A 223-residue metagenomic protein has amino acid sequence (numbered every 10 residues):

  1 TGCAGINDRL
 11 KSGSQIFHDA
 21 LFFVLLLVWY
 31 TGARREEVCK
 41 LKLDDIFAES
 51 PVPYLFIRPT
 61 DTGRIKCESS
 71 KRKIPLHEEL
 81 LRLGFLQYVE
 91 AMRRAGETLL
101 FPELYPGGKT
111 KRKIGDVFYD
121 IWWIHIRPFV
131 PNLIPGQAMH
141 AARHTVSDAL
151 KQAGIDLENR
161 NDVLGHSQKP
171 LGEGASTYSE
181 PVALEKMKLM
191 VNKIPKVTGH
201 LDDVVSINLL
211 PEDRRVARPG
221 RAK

Functional and structural regions predicted by a protein language model:
T1, F22-F23, P53-L55, R82-Y88 (+1 more regions): Tryptophan-centric aromatic hotspots in well-structured domains and transmembrane helices
T1-R35, C39, S70, R143: Basic, Lys/Arg- and aromatic-enriched nucleic-acid-binding interface segment
C3-G5, T60, H77-I134, E158 (+1 more regions): Active-site/catalytic core of tyrosine-dependent DNA strand-transfer enzymes
G5-Q15, T31, R94-L99, D116-D162 (+1 more regions): Short, basic (Lys/Arg/His-rich) helix/loop patches that form interaction surfaces in the mid-to-C-terminal regions
L25-V28, C39, H77, W123 (+5 more regions): Generic hydrophobic alpha-helical scaffold/packing signal
V28-V52, L157-N161: Short, charged phosphate-coordinating catalytic segments
K40-G84, P170-L171: Conserved tyrosine-mediated DNA breakage-rejoining catalytic core shared by Y-recombinases
E78-L80, K169-E173, E180-K223: C-terminal secondary-structure termini that scaffold catalytic or DNA-interacting sites
